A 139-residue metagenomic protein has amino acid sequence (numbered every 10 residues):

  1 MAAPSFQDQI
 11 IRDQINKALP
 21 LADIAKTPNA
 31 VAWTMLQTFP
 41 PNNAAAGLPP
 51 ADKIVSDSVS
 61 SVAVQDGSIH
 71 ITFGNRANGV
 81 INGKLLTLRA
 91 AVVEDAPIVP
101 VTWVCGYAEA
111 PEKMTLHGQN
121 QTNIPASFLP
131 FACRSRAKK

Functional and structural regions predicted by a protein language model:
M1-P28: Amphipathic alpha-helical segments typified by the pilin-like N-terminal helix that continues immediately C-terminal
T34-K139: Periplasmic/extracellular, small/polar-rich flexible segments of pilin-like filament-forming proteins
